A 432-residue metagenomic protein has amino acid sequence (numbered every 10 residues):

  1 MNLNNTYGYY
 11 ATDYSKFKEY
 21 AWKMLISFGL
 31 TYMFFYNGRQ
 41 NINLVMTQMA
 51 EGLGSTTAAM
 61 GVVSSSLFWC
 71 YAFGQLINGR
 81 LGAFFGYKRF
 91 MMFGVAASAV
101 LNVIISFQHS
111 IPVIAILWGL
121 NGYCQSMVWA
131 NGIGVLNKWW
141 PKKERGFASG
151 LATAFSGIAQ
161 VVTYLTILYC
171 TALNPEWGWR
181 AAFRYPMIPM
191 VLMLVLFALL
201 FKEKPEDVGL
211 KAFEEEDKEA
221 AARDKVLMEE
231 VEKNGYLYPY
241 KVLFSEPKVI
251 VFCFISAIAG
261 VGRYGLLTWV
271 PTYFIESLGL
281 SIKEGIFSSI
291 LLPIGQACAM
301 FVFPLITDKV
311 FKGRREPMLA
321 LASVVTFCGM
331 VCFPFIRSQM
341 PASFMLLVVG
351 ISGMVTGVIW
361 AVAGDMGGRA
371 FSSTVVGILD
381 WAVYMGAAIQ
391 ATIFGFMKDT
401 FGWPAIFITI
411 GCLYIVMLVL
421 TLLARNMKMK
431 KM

Functional and structural regions predicted by a protein language model:
I42-L44, E246-F301: Extracytoplasmic gate region of multi-pass secondary transporters
F73-I111: Conserved MFS/SLC helix-loop-helix module at the cytosolic interface between two early adjacent transmembrane helices
G74-G86, M300-G313, K398: Helix-to-loop junctions at the C-terminal end of transmembrane segments in multipass secondary transporters
F84-G94, D308-S323: Cytoplasmic membrane-interface "Motif A"-like loop-to-helix N-cap segments of 12-TM Major Facilitator Superfamily
L117-S156: Cytoplasmic helix-loop-helix junction between adjacent transmembrane helices in 12-TM secondary transporters
A152-P205: Helix-loop-helix hairpin linking two adjacent transmembrane segments in secondary transporters
G313-I359: C-terminal transmembrane helical hairpin of 12-TM major facilitator-type secondary transporters
G364-F401: A late C-terminal transmembrane helix in Major Facilitator Superfamily
